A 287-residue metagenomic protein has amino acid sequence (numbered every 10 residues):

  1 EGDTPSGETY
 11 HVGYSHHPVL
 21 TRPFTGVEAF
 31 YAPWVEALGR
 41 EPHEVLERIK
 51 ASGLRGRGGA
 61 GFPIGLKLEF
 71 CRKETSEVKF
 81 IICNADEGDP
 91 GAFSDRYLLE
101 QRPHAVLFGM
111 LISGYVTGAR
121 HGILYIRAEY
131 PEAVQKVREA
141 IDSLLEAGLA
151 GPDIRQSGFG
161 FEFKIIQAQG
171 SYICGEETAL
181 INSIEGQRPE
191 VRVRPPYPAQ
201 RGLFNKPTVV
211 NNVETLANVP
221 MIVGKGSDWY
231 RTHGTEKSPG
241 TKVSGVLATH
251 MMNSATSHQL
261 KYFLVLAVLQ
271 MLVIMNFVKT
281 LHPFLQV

Functional and structural regions predicted by a protein language model:
E1-V287: Feature of Fe-S/electron-transfer and energy-metabolism proteins that preferentially highlights extended coupling
